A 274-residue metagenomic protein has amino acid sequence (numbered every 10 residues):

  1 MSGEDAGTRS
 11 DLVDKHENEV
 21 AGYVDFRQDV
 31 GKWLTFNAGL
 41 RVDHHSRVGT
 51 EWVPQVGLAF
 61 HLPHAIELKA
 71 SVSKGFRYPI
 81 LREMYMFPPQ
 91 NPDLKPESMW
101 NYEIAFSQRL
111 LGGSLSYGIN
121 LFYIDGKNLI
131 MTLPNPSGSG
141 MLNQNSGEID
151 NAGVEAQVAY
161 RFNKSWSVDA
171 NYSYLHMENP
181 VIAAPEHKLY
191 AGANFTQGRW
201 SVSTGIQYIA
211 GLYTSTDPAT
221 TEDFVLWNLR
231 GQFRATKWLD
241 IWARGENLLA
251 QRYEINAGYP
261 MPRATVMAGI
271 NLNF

Functional and structural regions predicted by a protein language model:
M1-G3, V20, L40-S46, V72-Y78 (+9 more regions): Transmembrane beta-strands of outer-membrane beta-barrel pores
M1-N37: Outer-membrane beta-barrel transmembrane domain signature of Gram-negative proteins, especially the mid-to-C-terminal
K15, H61, A65-E67, S71-K127 (+4 more regions): Outer-membrane beta-barrel signature, preferentially recognizing the C-terminal barrel domain of Gram-negative
N18, Q28, V42, T50 (+11 more regions): Residue-level signature of outer-membrane beta-barrel architecture
N18-V24, L40, W52-L58, Q90 (+6 more regions): Hydrophobic, lipid-facing positions within transmembrane beta-strands of outer-membrane proteins
D29-F36, L121-D125, Q144-S215, R234 (+2 more regions): Gram-negative outer-membrane beta-barrel transporters
F36-A38, P54, L68-A70, L115-I119 (+6 more regions): Transmembrane beta-strands of outer-membrane beta-barrel proteins
D125-K127, Y208-Y213, L229-F274: C-terminal beta-signal and adjacent terminal beta-strands/loops of Gram-negative outer-membrane beta-barrel proteins
